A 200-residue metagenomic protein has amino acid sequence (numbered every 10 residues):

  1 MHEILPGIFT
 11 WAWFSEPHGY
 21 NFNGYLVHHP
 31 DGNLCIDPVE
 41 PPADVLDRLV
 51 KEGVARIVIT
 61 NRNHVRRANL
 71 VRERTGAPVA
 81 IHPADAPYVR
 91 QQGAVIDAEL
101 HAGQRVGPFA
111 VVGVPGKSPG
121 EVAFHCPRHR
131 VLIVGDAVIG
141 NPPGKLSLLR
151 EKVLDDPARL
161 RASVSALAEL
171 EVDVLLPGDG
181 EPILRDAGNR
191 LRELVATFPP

Functional and structural regions predicted by a protein language model:
M1, F22-G24, E99-G103, E121 (+1 more regions): Short, acidic/polar N-cap/turn motifs at the starts of alpha helices
M1-H2, P6, H28, A43 (+1 more regions): Metal-centered catalytic cores of metalloenzymes
M1-Y25: Short, compositionally biased "basic patch" segments
I4-F9, H29-N33, Q104-V112, P127-V131: Beta-strand-turn-beta hairpins that frame and shape the catalytic cleft of phosphate-ester-processing enzymes
S15-G19, G32-C35, P41, E52-A55 (+1 more regions): Metallo-beta-lactamase
E40-G107: Active-site HxH/HxHxD metal-binding segment of metal-dependent hydrolases
V95-H125: Internal catalytic-core helix/loop-beta-alpha segment that presents or stabilizes conserved functional determinants
